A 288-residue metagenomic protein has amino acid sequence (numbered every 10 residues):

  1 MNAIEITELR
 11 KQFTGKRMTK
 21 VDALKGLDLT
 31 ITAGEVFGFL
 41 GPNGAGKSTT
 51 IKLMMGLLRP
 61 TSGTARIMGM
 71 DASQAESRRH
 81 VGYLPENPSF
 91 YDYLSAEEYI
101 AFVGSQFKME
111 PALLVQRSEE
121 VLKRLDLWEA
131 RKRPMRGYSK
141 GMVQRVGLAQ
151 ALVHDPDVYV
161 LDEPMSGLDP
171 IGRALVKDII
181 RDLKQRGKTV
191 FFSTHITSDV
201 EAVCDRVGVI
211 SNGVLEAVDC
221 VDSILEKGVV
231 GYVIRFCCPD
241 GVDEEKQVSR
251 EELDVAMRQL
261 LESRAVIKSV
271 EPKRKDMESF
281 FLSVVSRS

Functional and structural regions predicted by a protein language model:
N2-I4, K11-S211, A217: ABC transporter nucleotide-binding domains
T7, K47, Q247-R250: Low-complexity, intrinsically disordered regions enriched in charged/polar residues
T7, T30, R235-C237: Residue-level recognition of well-ordered beta-strand positions that form the cores of beta-sheet-rich folds across
M18, L215, Q247, E251: Conserved phosphate-coordination/catalytic loops
C220: Short acidic active-site motifs
S223-S288: Short, charged/small-residue-rich alpha-helical element at the C-terminal edge of ABC transporter nucleotide-binding
